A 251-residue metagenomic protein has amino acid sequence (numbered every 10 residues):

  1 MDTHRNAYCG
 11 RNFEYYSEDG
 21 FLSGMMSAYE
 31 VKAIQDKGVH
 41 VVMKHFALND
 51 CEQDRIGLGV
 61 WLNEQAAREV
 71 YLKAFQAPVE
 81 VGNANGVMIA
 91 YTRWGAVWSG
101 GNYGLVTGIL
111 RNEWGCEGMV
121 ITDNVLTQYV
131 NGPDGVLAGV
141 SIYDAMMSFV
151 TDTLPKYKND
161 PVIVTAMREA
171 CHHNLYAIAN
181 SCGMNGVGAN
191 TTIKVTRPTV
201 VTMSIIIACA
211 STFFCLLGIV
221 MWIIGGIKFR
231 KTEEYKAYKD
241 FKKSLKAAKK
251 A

Functional and structural regions predicted by a protein language model:
M1-A251: Glycoside hydrolase catalytic-domain context in secreted enzymes
